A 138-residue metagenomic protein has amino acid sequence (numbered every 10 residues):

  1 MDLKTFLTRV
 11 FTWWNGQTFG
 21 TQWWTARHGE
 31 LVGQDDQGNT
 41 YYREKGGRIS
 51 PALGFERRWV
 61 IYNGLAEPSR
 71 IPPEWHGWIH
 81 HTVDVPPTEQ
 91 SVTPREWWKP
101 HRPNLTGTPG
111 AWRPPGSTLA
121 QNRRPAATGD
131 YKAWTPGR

Functional and structural regions predicted by a protein language model:
M1-N39, E44-R138: N- and C-terminal low-complexity/disordered segments
